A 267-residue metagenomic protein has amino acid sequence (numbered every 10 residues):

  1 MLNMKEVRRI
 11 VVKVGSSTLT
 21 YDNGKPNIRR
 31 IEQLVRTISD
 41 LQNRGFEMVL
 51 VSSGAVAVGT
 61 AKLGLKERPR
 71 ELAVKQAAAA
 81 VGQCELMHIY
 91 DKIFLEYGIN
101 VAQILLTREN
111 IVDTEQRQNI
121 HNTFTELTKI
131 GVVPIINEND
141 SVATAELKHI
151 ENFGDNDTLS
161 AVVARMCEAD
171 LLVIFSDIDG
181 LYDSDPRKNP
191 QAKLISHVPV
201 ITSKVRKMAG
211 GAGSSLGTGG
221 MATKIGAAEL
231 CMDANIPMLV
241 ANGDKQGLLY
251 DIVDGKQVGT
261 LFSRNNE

Functional and structural regions predicted by a protein language model:
M1-N100, I104-E267: C-terminal catalytic "cap/lid" subdomain
